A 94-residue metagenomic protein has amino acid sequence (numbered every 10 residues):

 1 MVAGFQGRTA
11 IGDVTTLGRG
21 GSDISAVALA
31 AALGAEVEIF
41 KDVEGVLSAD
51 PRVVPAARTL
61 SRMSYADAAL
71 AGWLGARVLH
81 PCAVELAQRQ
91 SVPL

Functional and structural regions predicted by a protein language model:
A3-P93: Active-site phosphate/oxyanion-binding loops
